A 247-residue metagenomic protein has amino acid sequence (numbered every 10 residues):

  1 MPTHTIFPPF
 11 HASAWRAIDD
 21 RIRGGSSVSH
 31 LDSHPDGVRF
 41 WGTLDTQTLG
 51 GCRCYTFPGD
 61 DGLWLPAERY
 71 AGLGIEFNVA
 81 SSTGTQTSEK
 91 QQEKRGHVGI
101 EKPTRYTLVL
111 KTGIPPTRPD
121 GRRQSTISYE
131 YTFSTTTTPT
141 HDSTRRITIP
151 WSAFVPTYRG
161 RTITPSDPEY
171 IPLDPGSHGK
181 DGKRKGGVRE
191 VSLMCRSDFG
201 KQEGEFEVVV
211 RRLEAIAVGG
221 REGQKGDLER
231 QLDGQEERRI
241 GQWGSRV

Functional and structural regions predicted by a protein language model:
M1-V247: Beta-rich carbohydrate-recognition modules and glycan-binding surfaces
